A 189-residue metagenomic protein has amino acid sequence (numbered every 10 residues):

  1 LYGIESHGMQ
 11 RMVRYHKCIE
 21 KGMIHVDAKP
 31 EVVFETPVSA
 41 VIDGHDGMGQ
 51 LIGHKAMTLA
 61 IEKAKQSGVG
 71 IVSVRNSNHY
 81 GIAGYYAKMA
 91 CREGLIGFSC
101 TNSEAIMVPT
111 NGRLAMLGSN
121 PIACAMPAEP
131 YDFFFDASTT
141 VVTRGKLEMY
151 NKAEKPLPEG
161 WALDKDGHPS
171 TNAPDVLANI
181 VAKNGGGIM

Functional and structural regions predicted by a protein language model:
L1-G3: Acidic/polar, glycine-rich intrinsically disordered N-terminal extensions of enzymes
G8-I61: Active-site cofactor/substrate anionic-group-binding motifs, chiefly glycine- and Lys/Arg-rich phosphate-binding loops
T36-S39, Q66-G70, R92-I96, G118-P121 (+2 more regions): Short coil/turn connectors at secondary-structure junctions
I42-G44, K65, G70-N76, G97-T101 (+5 more regions): General beta-strand structural signal in soluble alpha/beta enzymes
Q50-H54, T58, S77-G84, L114 (+4 more regions): Short, amphipathic alpha-helical segments
H54-T58, E62-N102: A glycine-rich phosphate/pyrophosphate-binding beta-strand-loop-alpha-helix module
I106-V176: Phosphate/diphosphate-binding glycine-rich loops and adjacent basic-rich segments that engage nucleotide
I180-M189: Internal helical hairpin/lid segments
